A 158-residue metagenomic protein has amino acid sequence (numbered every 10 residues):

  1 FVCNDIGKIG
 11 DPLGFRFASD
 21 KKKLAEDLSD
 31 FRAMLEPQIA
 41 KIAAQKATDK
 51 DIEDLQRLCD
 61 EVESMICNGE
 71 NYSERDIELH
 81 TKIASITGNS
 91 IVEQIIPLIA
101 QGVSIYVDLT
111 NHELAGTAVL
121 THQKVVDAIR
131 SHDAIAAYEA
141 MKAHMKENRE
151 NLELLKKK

Functional and structural regions predicted by a protein language model:
F1-L13, F17, L55-D60, S64 (+2 more regions): Short, charged N-terminal helix-start/capping segments
F1-M34, K41, K158: Short linear motifs at protein or domain termini
L28-D108, V119-Q123, A136-E147: Conserved amphipathic alpha-helical segments that form helical-bundle/coiled-coil interaction surfaces
L114: Short beta-strand-centered segments that line the small-molecule binding cleft or hinge of alpha/beta clamshell
K146-L155: Short arginine-rich
